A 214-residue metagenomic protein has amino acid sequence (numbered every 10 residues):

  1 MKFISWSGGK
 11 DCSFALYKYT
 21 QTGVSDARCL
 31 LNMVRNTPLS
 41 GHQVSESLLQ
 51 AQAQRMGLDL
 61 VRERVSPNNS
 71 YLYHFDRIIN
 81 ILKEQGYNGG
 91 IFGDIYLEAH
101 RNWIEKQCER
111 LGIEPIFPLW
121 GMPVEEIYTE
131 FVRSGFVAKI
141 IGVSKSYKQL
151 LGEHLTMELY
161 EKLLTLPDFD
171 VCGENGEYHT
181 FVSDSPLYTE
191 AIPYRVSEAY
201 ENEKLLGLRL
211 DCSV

Functional and structural regions predicted by a protein language model:
M1-V214: Nucleotide-activated chemistry modules centered on ATP-dependent adenylation/adenylyltransferase
